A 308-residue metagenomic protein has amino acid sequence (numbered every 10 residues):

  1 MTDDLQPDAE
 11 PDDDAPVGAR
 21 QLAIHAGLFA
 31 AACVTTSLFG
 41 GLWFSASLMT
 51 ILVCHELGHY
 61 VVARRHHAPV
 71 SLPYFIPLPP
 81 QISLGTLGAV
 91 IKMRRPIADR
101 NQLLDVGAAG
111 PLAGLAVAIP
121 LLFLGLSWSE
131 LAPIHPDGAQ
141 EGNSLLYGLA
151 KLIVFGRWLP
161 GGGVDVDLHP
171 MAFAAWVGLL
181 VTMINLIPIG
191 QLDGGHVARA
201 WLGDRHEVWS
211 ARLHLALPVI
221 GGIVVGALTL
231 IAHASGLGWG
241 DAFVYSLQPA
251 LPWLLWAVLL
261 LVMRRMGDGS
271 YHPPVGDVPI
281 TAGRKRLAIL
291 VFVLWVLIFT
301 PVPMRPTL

Functional and structural regions predicted by a protein language model:
M1-L308: Hydrophobic transmembrane alpha-helices and their immediate loop junctions in multi-pass integral membrane proteins
